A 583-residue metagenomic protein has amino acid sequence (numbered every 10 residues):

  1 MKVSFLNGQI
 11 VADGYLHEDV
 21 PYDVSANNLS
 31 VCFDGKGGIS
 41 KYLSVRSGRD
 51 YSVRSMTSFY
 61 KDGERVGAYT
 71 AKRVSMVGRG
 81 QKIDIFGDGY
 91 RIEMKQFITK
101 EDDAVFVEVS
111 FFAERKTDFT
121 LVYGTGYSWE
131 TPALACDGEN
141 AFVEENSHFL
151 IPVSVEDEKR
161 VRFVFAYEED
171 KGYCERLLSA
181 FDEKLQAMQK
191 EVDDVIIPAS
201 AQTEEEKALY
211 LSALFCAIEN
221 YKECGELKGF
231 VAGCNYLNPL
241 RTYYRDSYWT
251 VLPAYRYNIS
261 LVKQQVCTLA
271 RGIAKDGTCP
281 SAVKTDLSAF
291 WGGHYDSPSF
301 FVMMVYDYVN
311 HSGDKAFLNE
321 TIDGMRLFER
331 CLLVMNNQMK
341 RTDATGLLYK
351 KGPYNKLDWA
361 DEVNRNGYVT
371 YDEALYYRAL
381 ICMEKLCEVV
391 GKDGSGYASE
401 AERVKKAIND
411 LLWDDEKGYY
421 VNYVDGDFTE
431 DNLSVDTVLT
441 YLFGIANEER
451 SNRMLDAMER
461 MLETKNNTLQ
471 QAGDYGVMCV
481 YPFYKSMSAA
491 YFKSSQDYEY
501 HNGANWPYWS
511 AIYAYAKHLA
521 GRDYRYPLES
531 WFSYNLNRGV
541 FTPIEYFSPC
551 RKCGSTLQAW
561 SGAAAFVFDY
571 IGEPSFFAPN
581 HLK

Functional and structural regions predicted by a protein language model:
M1-L209, N238, D246, L519 (+2 more regions): Terminal accessory carbohydrate-recognition/targeting modules of carbohydrate-active enzymes
K2-D50, P239-T242, W291-H311, Y423-L455 (+1 more regions): C-terminal capping/lid segments that line or modulate ligand- or cofactor-binding pockets
M76, V195-L237, L469-V480: Conserved oxyanion/phosphate-binding beta-strand-loop segments in alpha/beta enzyme cores
A199-E206, A254-V266, V309-L332, D343 (+4 more regions): Structural helix-adjacent loops and short alpha-helical linkers that scaffold large soluble proteins
K207-L209, P280, L347-Y349, R365-Y371 (+3 more regions): Catalytic cores of carbohydrate-active enzymes
G229, D276-G293, G352-V369, Y491-S495 (+2 more regions): Acidic/His metal-coordination segments adjacent to aromatic residues that form catalytic metal sites in metalloenzymes
L240-L347, E373, P507-A514, L528 (+1 more regions): Aromatic-rich carbohydrate-recognition surfaces in CAZymes
G473-E499: Generic long, charged, amphipathic alpha-helical segments
